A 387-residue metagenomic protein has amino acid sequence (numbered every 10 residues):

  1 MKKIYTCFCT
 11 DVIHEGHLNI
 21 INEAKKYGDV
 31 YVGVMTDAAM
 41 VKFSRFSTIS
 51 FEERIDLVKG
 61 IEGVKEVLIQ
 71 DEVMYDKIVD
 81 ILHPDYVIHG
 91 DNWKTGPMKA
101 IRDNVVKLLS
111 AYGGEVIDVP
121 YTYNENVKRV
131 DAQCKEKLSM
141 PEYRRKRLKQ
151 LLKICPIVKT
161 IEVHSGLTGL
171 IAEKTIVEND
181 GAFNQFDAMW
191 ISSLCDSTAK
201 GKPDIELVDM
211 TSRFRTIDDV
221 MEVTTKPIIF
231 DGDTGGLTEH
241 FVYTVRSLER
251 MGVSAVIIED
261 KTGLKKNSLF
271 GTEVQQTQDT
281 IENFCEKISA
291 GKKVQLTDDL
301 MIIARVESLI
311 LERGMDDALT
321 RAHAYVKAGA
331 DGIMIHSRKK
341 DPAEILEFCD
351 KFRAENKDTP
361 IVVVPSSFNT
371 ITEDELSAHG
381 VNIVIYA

Functional and structural regions predicted by a protein language model:
M1-P141: Nucleotidyltransferase catalytic core that binds NTPs
P141-S366, T370-N382, Y386: Alpha/beta enzyme core
